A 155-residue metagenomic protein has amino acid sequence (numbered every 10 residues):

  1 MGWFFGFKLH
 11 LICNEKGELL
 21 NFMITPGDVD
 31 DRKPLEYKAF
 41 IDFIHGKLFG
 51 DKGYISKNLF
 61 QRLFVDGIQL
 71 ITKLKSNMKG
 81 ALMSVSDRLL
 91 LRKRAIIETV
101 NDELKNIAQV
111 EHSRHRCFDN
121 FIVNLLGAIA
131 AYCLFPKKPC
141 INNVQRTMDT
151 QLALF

Functional and structural regions predicted by a protein language model:
M1-G2, R114-L125: Structural motif
M1-S76, I129: Polybasic low-complexity intrinsically disordered regions
D31, K93, I122, L126: Hydrophobic (often cysteine-bearing) scaffold residues that line and stabilize catalytic clefts of nucleotide/cofactor
K47, K52-C117: Helix-centered, glycine/charged polyanion-binding patches within enzymatic domains that contact phosphate-containing
V123-F155: C-terminal domain-tail junction helix/linker
